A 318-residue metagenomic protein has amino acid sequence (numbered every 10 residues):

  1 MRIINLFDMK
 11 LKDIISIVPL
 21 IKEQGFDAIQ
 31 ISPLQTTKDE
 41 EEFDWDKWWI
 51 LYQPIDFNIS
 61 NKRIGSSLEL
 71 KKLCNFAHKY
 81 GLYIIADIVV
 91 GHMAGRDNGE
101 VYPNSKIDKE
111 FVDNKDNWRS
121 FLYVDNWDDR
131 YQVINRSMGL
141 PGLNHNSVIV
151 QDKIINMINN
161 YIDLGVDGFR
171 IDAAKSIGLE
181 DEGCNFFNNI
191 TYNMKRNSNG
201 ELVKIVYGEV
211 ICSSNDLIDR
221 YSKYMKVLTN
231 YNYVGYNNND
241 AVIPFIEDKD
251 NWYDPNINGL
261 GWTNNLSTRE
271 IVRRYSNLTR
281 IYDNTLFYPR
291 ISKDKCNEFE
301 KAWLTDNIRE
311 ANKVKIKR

Functional and structural regions predicted by a protein language model:
M1-L11, L51-S66, G95, R136-Q151 (+2 more regions): The substrate-binding groove and active-site-proximal loops of carbohydrate-active enzymes, especially glycoside
M1-Y83, G91, V101, D129-R130 (+1 more regions): N-terminal structural segment of carbohydrate-active enzymes
S16-K22, P33-Q35, E40-Y52, L73-L82 (+3 more regions): Active-site-proximal helices and loops of the catalytic beta/alpha 8
I29-E40, K115-V124, H145-K153, S267-T268: Phosphate-binding glycine-rich loops and adjacent basic patches that engage nucleotide phosphates, nucleic-acid
L68, A94, I211: Short, flexible micro-motifs
G91-H92, N126, N144, N230: Asparagine-centered polar/low-complexity signal
V101-M138: Core domains of carbohydrate- and sulfate-ester-processing enzymes
